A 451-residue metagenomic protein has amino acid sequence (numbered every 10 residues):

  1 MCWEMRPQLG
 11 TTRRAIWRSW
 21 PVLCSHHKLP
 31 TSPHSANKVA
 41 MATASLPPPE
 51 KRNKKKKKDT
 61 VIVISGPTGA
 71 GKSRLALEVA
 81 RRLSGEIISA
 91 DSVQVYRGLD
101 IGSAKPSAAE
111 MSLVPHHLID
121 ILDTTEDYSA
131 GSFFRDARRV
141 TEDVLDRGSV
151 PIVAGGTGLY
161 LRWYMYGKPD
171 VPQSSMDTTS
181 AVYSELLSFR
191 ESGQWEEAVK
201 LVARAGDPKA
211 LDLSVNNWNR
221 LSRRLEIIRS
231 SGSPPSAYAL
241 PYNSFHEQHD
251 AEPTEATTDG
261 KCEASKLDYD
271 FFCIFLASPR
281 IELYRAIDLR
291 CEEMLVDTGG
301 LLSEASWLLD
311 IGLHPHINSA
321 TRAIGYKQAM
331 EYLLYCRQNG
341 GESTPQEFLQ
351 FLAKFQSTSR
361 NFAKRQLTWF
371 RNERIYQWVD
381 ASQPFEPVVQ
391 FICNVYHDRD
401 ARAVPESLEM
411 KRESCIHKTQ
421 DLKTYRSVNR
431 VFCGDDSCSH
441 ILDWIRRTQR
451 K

Functional and structural regions predicted by a protein language model:
W3, W17-W20: Tryptophan (W) side chains
G10, W20-S84, Q248-K451: Catalytic core of IPPT-family isopentenyl/dimethylallyl transferases that prenylate adenosine-containing substrates
R52-D59, S73-A154, G158-E197: N-terminal phosphate/diphosphate-binding loop that engages ATP/GTP or pyrophosphate donors across diverse enzyme folds
D91, I119, G156, R224 (+2 more regions): Residue-level signal for inorganic ion chemistry
D100, S107-D146, L187-A239, S306-W307 (+2 more regions): ATP-dependent small-molecule kinase phosphotransfer cores that center on conserved nucleotide phosphate-binding segments
G158-E293, L302, S306-H314: Long, charge-dense, solvent-exposed interaction surfaces that engage phosphate-rich ligands
